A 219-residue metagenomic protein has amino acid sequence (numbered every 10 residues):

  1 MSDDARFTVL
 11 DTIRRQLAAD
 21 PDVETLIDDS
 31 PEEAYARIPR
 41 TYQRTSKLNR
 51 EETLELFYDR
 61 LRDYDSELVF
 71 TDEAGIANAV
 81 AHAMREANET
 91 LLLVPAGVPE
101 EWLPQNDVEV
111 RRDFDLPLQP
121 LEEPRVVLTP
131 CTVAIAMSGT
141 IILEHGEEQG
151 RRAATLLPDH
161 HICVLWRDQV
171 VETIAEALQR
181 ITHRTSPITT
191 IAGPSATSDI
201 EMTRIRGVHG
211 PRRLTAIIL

Functional and structural regions predicted by a protein language model:
M1-L219: The feature marks the mature, well-folded catalytic cores of soluble enzymes
